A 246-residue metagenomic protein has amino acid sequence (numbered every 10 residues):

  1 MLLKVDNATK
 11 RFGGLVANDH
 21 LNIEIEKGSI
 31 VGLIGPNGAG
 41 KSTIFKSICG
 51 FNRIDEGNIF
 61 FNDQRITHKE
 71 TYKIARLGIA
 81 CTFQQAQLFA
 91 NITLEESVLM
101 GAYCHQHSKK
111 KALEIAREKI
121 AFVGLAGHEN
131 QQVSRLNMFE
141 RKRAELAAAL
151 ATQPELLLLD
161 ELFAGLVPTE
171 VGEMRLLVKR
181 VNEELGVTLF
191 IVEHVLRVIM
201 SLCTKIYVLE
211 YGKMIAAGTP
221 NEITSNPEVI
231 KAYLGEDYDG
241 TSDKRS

Functional and structural regions predicted by a protein language model:
L2-K4, A8-S246: Glycine-rich phosphate-binding loops of nucleotide-dependent enzymes
